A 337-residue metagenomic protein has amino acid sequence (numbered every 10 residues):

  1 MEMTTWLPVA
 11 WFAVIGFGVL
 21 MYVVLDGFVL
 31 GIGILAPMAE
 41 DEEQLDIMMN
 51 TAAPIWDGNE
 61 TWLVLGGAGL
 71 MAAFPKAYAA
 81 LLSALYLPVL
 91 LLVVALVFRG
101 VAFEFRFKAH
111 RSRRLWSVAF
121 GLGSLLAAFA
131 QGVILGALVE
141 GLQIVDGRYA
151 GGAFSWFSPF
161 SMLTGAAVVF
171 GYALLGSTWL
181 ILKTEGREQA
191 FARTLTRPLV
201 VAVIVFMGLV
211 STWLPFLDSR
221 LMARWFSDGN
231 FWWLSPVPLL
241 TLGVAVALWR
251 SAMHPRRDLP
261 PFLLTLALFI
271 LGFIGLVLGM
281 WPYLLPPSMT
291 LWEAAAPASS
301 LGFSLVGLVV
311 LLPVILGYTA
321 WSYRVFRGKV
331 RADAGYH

Functional and structural regions predicted by a protein language model:
M1-A13, M71-L85, V139-P159: Helix-coil boundary and interhelical linker segments in multi-pass alpha-helical membrane proteins
M1-G58, V64-G67: N-terminal signal-anchor module of multipass membrane proteins
W11-Y22, S83-V94, F120-L126, S155-V169 (+2 more regions): Alpha-helical transmembrane segments
L30-P54, A72-A77, L81, E104-R114 (+5 more regions): Juxtamembrane membrane-water interface segments of multi-pass membrane proteins, especially cytoplasmic-side
I55-L126, R224-W232: Membrane-interface helix-loop-helix modules in multi-pass inner-membrane proteins
R99-R106, V246, L278-L291: Transmembrane alpha-helical segments of integral membrane proteins
F105-R257, P261, G275: Long, contiguous internal "core" modules enriched in hydrophobic/ aromatic residues
L285-S304: Short, membrane-exposed interhelical loops at transmembrane-helix boundaries
